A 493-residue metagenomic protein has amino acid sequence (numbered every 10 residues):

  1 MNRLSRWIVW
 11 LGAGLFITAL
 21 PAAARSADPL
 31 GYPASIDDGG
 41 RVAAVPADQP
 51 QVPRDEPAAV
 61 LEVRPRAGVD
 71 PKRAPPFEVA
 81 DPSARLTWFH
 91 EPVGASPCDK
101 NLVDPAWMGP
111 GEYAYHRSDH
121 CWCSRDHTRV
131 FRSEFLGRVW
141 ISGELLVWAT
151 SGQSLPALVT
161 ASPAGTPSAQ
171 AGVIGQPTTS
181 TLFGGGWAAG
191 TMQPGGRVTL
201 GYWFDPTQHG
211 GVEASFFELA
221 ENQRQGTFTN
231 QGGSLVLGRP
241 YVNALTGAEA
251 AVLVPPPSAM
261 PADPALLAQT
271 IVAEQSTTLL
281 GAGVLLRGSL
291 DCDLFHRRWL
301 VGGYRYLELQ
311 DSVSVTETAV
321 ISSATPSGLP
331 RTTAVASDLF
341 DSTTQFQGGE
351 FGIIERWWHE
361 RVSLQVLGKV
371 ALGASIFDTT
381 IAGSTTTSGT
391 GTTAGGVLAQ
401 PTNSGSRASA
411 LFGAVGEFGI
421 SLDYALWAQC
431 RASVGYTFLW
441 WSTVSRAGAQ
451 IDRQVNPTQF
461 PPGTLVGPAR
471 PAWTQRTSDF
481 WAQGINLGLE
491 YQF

Functional and structural regions predicted by a protein language model:
M1-C123: Cleavable N-terminal export/targeting peptides
I8-W10, A27, S35-I36, R64 (+13 more regions): Compositionally biased, low-complexity repeat tracts
L15-I17, A22, A34, V42-A43 (+16 more regions): Polar low-complexity intrinsically disordered regions enriched in Ser/Thr and small residues
F77, D81-P156, T179-Q231, E249-T318 (+3 more regions): Outer-membrane beta-barrel transmembrane strands
V159-T181, S234-P264, S314-L339, D378-S406 (+1 more regions): Solvent-exposed loop segments that connect transmembrane elements
R446: A charged nuclease-like catalytic/ligand-binding cleft shared by nucleic-acid processing domains
